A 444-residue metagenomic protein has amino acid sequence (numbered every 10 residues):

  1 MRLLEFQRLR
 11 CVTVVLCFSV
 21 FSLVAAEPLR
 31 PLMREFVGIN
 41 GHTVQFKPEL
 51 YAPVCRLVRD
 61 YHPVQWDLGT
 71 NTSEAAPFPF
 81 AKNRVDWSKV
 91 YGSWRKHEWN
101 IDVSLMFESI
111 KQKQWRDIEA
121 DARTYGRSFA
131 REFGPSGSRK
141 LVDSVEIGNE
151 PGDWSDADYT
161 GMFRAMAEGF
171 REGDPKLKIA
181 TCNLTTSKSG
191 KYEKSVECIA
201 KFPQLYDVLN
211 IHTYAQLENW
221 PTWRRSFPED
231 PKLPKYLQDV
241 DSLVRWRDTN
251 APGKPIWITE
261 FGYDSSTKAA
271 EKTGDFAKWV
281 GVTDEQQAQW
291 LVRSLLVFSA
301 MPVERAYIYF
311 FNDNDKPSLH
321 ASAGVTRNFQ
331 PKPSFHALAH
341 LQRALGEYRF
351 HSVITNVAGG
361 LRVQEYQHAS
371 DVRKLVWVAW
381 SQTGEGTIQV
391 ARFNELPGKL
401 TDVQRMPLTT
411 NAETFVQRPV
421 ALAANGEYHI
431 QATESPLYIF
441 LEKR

Functional and structural regions predicted by a protein language model:
M1-T13: Bacterial N-terminal signal peptides that target proteins for export
R10-S22: Bacterial N-terminal signal peptides
E27-P63: Boundary/entry segment of secreted carbohydrate-active catalytic domains
P53-R224: Substrate-binding cleft and catalytic face of glycoside hydrolase catalytic domains, especially the flexible beta-alpha
P79-R84, L217-K272, V297-D313, V325 (+1 more regions): Glycoside hydrolase catalytic-domain groove-lining segments
G262-A339, V353-G359: Aromatic/acidic polysaccharide-binding cleft in carbohydrate-active enzymes
N356-G398: Carbohydrate-binding surface patches
V416-R444: C-terminal beta-strand-rich structural cap/linker in extracellular carbohydrate-active enzymes
